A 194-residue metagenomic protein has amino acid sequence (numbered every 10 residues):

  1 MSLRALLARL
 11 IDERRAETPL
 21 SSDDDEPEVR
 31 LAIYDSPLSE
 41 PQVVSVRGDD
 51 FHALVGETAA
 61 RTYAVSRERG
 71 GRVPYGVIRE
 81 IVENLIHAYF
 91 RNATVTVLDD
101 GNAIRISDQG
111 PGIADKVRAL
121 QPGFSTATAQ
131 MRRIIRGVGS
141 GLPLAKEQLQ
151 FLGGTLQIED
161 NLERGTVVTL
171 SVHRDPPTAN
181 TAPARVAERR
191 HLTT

Functional and structural regions predicted by a protein language model:
M1-L38, V77-I78, E83-T194: Conserved beta-strand-loop-beta-strand hairpin that lines the nucleotide-binding pocket of ATP/GTP-utilizing enzymes
S36, E40-V46: Generic detection of short hydrophobic beta-strand segments and adjacent strand-loop junctions
Q42, E57, R61, V65 (+2 more regions): General secondary-structure edge motif
S45-I81: Conserved short strand/loop->alpha-helix "switch" segment adjacent to the catalytic nucleotide/phosphoryl-transfer site
